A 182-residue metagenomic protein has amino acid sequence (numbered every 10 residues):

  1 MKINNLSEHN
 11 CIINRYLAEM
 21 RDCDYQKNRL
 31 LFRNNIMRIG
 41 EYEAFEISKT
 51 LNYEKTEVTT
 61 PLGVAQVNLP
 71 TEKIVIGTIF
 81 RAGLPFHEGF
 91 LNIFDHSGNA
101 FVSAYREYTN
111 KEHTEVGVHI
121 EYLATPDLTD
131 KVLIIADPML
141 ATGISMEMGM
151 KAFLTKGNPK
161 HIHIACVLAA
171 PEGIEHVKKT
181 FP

Functional and structural regions predicted by a protein language model:
M1-P182: PRPP-associated nucleotide enzymes
